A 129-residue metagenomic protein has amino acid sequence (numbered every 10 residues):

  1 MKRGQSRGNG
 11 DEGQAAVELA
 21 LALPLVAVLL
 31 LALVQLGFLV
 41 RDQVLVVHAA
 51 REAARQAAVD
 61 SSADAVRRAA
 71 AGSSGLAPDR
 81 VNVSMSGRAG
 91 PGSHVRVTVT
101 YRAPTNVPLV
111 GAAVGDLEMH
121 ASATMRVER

Functional and structural regions predicted by a protein language model:
M1-R68: Alpha-helical assembly-interface signal, strongest on the long, hydrophobic N-terminal helix that forms
K2-R3, V59-R129: Short, conserved structural patches
